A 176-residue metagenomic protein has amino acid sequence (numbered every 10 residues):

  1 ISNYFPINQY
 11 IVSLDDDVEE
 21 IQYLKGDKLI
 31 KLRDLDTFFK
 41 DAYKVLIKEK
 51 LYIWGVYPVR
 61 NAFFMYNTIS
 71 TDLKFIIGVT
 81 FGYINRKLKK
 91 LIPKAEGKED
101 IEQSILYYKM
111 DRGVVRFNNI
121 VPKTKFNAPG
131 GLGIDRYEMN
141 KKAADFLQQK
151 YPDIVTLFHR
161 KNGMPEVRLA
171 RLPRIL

Functional and structural regions predicted by a protein language model:
I1-P6: Short, conserved alpha-helix that lines the donor NDP-sugar binding/gating region of sugar-transfer enzymes
I7-D15: Short acidic donor-binding loop at the edge of a beta-strand
N8, K50-L51, D111: A general structural motif
V12, E19-E102: Conserved catalytic core of nucleotide-sugar-dependent glycosyltransferases
L14-D17, N119: Acidic, metal-binding active-site segment of PIN/NYN-like and related structure-specific nucleases
A95-G97, I101-L176: C-terminal catalytic/acceptor-binding lobe
